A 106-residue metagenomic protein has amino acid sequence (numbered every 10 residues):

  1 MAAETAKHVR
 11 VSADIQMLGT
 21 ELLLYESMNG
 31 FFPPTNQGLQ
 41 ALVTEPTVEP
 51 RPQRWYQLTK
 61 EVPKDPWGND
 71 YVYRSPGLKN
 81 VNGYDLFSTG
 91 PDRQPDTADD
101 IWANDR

Functional and structural regions predicted by a protein language model:
M1-A13: Amphipathic alpha-helical segments typified by the pilin-like N-terminal helix that continues immediately C-terminal
Q16, T20-R106: Low-complexity, acidic interaction segments enriched in glycine
